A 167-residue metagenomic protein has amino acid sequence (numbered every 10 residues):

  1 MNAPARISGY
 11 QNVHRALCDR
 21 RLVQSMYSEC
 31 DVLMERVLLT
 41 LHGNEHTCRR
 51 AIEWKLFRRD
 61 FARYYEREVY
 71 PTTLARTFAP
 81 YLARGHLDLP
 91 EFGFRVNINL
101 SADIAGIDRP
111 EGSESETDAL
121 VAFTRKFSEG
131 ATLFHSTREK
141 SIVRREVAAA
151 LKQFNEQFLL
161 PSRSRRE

Functional and structural regions predicted by a protein language model:
M1-A51: N-terminal membrane/targeting module of cytochrome P450s
G9, E53, N97, S101: A residue-level signal for conserved active-site and pocket-lining positions in enzyme catalytic cores
Q11-C18, F61-R67, F92: Short alpha-helical interface patches
C18-D31, I52, R67, S115 (+2 more regions): General "foldedness" signal
E53-W54, A148: General helical structural elements
Y64-E167: Cytochrome P450 heme-thiolate monooxygenase catalytic core
